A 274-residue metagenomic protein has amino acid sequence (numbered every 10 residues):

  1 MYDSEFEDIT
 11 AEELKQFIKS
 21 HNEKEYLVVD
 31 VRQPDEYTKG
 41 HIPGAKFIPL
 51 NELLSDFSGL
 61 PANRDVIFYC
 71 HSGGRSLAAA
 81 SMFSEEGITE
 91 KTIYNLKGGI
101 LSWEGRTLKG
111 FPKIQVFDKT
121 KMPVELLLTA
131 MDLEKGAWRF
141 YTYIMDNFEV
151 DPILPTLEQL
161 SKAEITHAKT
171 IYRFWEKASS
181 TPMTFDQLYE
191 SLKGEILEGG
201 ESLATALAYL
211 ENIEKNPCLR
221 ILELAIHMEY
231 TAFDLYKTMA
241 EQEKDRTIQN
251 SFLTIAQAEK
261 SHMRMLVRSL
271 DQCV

Functional and structural regions predicted by a protein language model:
M1-L27, V31-K39, L108: Flexible, polar/low-complexity N-terminal or interdomain linker segments that lie immediately upstream of folded
Q16-S20, S55-A62: Short amphipathic alpha-helix with an adjacent loop that forms part of the alpha/beta core around
F57-S102: Catalytic cysteine-centered active loop of the rhodanese-like fold, especially the PTP/DSP P-loop
Y94-I100, E104-K121: Active-site-adjacent scaffolding segments
K109-P112, S179-N216: Carboxylate-rich helix-loop segments that flank metal/cofactor sites and access channels in metalloenzymes
L126-D146, T156-S161, T170-Y172, I221-E241 (+2 more regions): A structural feature that tracks compact, well-ordered secondary-structure segments with a strong bias toward
D146, P152, K162-A163, A168-K177 (+2 more regions): Long, non-catalytic architectural segments outside compact domain cores
V150-D151, D245-R246: Short loop-to-helix capping motifs
